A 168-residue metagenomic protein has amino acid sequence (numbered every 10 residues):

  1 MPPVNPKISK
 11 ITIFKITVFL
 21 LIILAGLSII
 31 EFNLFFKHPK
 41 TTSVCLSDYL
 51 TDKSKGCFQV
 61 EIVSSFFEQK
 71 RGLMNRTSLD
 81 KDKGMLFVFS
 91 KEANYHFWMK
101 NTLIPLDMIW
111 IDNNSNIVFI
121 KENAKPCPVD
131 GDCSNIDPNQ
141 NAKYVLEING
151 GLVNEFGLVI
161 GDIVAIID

Functional and structural regions predicted by a protein language model:
P2-I22, N33: N-terminal Sec-pathway targeting helices
S28-D168: Compact, glycine-rich, soluble single-domain proteins
